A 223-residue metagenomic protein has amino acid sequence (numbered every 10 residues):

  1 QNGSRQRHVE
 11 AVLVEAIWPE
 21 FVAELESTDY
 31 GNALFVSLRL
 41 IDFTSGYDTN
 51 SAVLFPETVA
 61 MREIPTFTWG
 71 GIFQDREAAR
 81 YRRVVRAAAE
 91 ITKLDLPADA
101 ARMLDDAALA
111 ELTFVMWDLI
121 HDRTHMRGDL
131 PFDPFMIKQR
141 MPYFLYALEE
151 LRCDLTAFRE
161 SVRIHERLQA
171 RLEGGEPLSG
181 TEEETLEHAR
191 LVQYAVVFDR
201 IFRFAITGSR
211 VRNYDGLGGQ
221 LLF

Functional and structural regions predicted by a protein language model:
Q1-A101: Contiguous, non-catalytic segments that form substrate-binding/exosite surfaces or channel walls
A100-W117: Short pre-active-site segment immediately N-terminal to the catalytic Zn-binding motif
L109, T113, Y143-Y146, E150 (+1 more regions): Hydrophobic alpha-helical scaffolding
E111, F158, V162-F223: Long, well-structured alpha-helical subdomains associated with metal-dependent extracellular/ecto-lumenal hydrolases
T113-L130: Active-site recognition of the HExxH zinc-binding catalytic motif
M126-L130, P134, R200, F204: A short secondary-structure junction motif
F132-L148: Short helix/strand-bridging catalytic loops that position acidic/His residues to coordinate divalent metals and engage
L145-V162: An active-site-proximal "capping" alpha-helix that borders the catalytic cofactor pocket
